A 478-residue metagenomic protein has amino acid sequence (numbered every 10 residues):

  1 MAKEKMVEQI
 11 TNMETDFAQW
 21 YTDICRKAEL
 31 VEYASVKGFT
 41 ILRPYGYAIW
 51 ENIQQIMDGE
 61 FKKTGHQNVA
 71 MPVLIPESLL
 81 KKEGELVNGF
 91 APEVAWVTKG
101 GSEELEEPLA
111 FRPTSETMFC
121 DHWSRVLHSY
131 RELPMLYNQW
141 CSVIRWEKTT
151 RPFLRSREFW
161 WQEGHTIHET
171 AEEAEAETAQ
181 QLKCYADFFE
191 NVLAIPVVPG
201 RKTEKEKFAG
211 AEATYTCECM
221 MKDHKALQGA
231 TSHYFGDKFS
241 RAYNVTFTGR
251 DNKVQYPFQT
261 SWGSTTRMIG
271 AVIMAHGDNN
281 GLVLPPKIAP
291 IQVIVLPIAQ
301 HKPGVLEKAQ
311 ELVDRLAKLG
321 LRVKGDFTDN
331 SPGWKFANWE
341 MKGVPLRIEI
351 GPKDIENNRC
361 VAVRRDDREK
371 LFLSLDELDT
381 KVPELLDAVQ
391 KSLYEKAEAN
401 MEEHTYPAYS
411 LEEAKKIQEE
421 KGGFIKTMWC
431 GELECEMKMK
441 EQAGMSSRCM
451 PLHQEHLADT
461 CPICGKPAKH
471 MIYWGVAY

Functional and structural regions predicted by a protein language model:
M1-Y478: NTP/phosphate- and nucleic-acid-binding module
